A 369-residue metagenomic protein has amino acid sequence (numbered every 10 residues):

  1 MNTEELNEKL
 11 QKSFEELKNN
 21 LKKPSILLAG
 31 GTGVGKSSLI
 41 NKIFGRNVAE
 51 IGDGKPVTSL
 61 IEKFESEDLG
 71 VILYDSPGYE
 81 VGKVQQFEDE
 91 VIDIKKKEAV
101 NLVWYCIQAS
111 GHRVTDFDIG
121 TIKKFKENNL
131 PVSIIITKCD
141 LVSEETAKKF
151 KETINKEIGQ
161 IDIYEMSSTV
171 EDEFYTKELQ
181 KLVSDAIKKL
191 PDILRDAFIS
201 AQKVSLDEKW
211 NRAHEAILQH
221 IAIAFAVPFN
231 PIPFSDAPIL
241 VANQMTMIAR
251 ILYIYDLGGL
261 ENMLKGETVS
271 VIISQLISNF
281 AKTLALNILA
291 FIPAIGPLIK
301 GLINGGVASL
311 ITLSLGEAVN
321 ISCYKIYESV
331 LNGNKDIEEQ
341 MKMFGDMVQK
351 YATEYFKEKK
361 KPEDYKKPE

Functional and structural regions predicted by a protein language model:
M1-P77, V81, G258, I311 (+1 more regions): Conserved G1/Walker A P-loop phosphate-binding module
N2, N7, D140-A197: Canonical P-loop GTPase G-domain recognition
G33-V34, F44, E127-L130, S184-L194: Non-catalytic alpha-helical coupling and interface elements of nucleotide-dependent molecular machines and regulators
D68-V100: Nucleotide-state-sensitive switch-loop elements of NTP-binding domains
E90-D162: Conserved C-terminal guanine-recognition region of P-loop GTPase G domains, centered on the G4
D172-T176, V183, D192-E369: Alpha-helical membrane association modules
